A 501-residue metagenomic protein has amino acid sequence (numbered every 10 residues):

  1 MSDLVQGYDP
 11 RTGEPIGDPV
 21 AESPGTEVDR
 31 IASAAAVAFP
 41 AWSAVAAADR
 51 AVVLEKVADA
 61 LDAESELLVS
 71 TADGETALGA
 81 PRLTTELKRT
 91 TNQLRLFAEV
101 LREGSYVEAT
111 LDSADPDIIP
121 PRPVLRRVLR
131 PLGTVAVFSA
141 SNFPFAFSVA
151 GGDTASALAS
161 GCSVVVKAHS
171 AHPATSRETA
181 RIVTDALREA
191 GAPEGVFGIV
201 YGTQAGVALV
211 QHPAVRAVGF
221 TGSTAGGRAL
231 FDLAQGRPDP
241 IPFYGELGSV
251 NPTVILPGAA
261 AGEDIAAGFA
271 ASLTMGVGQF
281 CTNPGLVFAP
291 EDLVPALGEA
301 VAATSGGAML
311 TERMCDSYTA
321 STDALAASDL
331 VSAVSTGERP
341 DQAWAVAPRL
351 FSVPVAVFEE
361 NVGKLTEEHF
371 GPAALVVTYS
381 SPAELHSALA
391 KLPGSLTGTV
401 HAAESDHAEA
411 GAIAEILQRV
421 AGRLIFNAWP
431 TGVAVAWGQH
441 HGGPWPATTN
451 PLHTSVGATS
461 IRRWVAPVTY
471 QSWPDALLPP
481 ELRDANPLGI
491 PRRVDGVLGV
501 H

Functional and structural regions predicted by a protein language model:
M1-P123: N-terminal Rossmann-like NAD(P)+-binding subdomain of aldehyde/semialdehyde dehydrogenases
G13, R50, A72, G161 (+6 more regions): Residue-level signal for inorganic ion chemistry
E14-D18, G191, G298, A302-A303 (+1 more regions): Conserved C-terminal structural/oligomerization subdomain of aldehyde/semialdehyde dehydrogenase
F39, S43, A58-S65, V69-A72 (+17 more regions): Structural signal for hydrophobic packing residues in well-ordered secondary-structure cores of soluble enzyme domains
A47, A308-D316, G398-D406: A short, aromatic/hydrophobic, helix- or strand-capping loop or linear motif that either lines the entrance/gate
D62, Y106-A270, E291: Rossmann-like NAD(P) dinucleotide-binding subdomain of oxidoreductase/dehydrogenase enzymes
N142, A171, Q204-A205, V215 (+11 more regions): Short, glycine-/Ser/Thr-/acidic-enriched flexible segments
D185, G226-E360: ALDH superfamily catalytic-core signature
